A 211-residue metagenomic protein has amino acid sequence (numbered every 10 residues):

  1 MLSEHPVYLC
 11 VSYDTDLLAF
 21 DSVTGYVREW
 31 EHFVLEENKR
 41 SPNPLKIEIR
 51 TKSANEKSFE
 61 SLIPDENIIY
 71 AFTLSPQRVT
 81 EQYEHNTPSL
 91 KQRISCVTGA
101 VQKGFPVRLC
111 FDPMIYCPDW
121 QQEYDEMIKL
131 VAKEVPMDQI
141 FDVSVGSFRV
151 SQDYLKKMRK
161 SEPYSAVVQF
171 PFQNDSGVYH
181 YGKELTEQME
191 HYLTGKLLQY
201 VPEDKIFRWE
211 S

Functional and structural regions predicted by a protein language model:
M1-S95, P106-R108, D142-G146: Core AdoMet radical
D14-D16, P113-Y116: Conserved short loop/turn motifs at secondary-structure junctions
Y26, W30, V34, Q92-C96 (+3 more regions): A general structural detector for well-ordered alpha-helical segments in enzyme core domains, enriched
E48-R50, Y116-K129: Active-site glycine- and acidic-residue-rich loops that bind and position anionic ligands or nucleotide-like cofactors
E56-K57, I115-Q122, S151-Q152: Acidic-and-aromatic substrate-binding clefts and catalytic sites of carbohydrate-active enzymes
E84-P88, D119, E184: Alpha-helix capping and helix-loop boundary segments enriched in small/acidic/polar residues
V101-V107, F111: A conserved active-site cap/scaffold subdomain adjacent to cofactor or substrate pockets
K129-S211: Auxiliary Fe-S-binding modules of radical SAM enzymes
